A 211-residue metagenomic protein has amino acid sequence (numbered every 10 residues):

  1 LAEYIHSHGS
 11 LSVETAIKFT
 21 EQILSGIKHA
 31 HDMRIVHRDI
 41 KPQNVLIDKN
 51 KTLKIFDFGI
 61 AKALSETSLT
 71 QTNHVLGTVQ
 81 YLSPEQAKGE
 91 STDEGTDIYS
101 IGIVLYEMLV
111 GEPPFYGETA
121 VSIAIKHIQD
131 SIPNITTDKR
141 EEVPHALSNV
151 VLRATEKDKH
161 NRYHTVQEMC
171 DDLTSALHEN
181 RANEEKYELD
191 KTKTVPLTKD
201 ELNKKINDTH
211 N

Functional and structural regions predicted by a protein language model:
A2-L11: AlphaC helix of the protein kinase catalytic domain
F19-T20: Activation segment signature within eukaryotic-like protein kinase domains
I23-I35: Protein kinase catalytic-loop region centered on the HRD/HxD motif
V36, Q43: Conserved catalytic-core element of eukaryotic-like protein kinases
I47-K51: Activation-loop N-terminal segment of eukaryotic-like protein kinases
Q80-A182: C-terminal lobe helix-coil module of Hanks-type protein kinase domains
H164-T209: Juxtacatalytic C-terminal regulatory tail of Ser/Thr protein kinases
